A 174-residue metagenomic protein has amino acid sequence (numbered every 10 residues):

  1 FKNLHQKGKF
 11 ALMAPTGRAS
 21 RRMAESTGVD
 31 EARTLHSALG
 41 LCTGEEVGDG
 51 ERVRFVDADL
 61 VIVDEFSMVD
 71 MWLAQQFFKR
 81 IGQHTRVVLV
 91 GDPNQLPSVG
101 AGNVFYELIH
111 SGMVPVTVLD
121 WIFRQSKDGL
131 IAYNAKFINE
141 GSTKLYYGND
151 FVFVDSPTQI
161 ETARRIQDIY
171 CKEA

Functional and structural regions predicted by a protein language model:
F1-T27, V88-V90, F151-I166, Y170-A174: Conserved RecA-like ASCE P-loop NTPase motor core of nucleic-acid helicases/translocases
L4-H5, V53-F55, K79-H84, I109-M113 (+1 more regions): Conserved catalytic network of the ASCE P-loop NTPase/AAA+ motor domain
G8, A58, Q83-R86, G112-T117 (+1 more regions): Short glycine-/polar-rich loops that comprise or flank the Walker A/P-loop and associated switch/sensor motifs
G8-L60: Inter-Walker segment of RecA-like/P-loop motor cores
L39, M68-D70, L96-P97: Catalytic P-loop NTPase motifs of RecA-like helicase/translocase cores
D64-F66, G91: Walker B catalytic acidic pair
M71-T85, N103-L108: Short, conserved "post-DEAD/DEAH" coupling segment immediately C-terminal to helicase motif II within the SF2/RecA-like
P93-A174: Conserved helicase motor core of P-loop NTPases
